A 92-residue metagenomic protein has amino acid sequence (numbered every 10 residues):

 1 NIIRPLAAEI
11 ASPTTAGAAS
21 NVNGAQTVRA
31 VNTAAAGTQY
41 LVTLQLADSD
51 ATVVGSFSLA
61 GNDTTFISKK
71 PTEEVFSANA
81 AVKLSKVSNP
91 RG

Functional and structural regions predicted by a protein language model:
R4-G24, A36: Surface-exposed ligand/attachment interfaces on beta-rich extracellular proteins
P13, A36-Y40, A81-K86: Short, surface-exposed beta-strand/loop "edge" segments at domain boundaries and coil↔beta transitions
T14, S58, V87-P90: Serine/proline-rich low-complexity intrinsically disordered segments, especially terminal tails, linkers
G24-N32: A short beta-strand element within beta-rich, extracytoplasmic domains of secreted/secretory-pathway proteins
V31-V53: Short, surface-exposed beta-strand/strand-loop-strand elements in extracellular ectodomains
A47-N79: Intrinsically disordered, low-complexity Pro/Gly/Ser/Thr-rich segments with frequent PxxP/GP/PP motifs and embedded
T72-G92: Terminal connector regions
